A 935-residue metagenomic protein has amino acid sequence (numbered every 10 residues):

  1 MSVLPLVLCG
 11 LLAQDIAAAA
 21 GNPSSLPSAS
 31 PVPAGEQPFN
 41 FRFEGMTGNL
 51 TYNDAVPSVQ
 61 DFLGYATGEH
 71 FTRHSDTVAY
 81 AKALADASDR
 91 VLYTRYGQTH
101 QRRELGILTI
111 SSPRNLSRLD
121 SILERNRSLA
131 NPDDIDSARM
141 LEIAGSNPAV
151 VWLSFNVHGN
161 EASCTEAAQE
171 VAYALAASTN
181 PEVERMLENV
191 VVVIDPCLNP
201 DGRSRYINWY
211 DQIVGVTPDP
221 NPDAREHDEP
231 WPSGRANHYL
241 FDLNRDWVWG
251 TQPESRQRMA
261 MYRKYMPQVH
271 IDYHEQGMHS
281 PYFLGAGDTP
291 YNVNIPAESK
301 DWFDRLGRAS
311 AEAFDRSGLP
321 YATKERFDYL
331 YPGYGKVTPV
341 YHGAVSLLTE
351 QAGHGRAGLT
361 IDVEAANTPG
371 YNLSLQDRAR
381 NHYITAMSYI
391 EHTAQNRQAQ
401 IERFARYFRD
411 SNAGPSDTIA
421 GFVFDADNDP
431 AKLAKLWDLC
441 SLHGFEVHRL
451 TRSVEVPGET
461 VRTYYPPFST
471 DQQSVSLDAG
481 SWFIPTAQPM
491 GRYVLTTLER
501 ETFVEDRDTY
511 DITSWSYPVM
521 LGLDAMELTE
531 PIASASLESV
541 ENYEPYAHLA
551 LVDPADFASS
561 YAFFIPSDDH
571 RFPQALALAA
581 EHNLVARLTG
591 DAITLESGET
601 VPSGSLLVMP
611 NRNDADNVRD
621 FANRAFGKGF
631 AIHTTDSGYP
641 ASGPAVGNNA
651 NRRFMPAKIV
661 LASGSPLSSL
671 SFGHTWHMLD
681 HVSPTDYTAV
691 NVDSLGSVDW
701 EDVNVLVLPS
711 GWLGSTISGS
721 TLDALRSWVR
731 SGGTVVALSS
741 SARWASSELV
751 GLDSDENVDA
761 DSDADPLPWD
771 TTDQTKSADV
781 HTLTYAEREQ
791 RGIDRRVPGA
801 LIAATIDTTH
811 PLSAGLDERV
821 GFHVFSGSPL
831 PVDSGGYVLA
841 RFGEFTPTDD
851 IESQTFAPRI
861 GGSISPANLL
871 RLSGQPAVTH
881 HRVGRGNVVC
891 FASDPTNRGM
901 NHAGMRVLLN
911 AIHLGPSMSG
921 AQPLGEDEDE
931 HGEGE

Functional and structural regions predicted by a protein language model:
S2-D15: Bacterial N-terminal signal peptides
A20-V191, R245, T251-Q257, M261 (+5 more regions): Intrinsic-disorder/low-complexity accessory segments
L187-Y206, N611: Short, conserved secondary-structure transition motifs
D195-D201, Y210, Y273-S280, S741-A742: Short, solvent-exposed turn/loop segments enriched in Gly/Ser/Thr/Pro and often Arg
D201, V269, H810: Glycine-centered loop/turn positions within well-structured domains that cap or flank conserved ligand/cofactor-binding
S204-N221: Aromatic- and acidic-residue-enriched segments that line the glycan-binding/catalytic groove of carbohydrate-active
A224-W249, H270-A286: Core alpha/beta catalytic barrel or barrel-like domain that forms the active/cofactor pocket in diverse metabolic
